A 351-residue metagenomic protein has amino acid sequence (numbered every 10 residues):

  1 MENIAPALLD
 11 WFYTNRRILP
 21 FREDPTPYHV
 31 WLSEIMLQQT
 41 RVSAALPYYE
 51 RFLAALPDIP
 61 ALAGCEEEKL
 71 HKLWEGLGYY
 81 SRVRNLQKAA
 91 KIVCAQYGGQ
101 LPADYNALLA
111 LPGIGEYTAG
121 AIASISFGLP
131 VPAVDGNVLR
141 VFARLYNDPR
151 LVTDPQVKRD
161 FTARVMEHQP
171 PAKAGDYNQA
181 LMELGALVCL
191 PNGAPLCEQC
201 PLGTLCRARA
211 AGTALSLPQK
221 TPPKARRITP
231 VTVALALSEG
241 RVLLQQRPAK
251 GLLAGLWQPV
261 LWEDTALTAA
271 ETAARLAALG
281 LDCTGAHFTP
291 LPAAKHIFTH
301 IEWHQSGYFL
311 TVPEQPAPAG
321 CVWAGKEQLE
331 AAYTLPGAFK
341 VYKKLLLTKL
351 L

Functional and structural regions predicted by a protein language model:
M1-I18, E23, A186-L351: Intrinsically disordered, low-complexity, charged terminal extensions of DNA damage-control enzymes
A5-E198, L202-A211, L215, L281-D282: Catalytic cores of DNA base-excision repair glycosylases
